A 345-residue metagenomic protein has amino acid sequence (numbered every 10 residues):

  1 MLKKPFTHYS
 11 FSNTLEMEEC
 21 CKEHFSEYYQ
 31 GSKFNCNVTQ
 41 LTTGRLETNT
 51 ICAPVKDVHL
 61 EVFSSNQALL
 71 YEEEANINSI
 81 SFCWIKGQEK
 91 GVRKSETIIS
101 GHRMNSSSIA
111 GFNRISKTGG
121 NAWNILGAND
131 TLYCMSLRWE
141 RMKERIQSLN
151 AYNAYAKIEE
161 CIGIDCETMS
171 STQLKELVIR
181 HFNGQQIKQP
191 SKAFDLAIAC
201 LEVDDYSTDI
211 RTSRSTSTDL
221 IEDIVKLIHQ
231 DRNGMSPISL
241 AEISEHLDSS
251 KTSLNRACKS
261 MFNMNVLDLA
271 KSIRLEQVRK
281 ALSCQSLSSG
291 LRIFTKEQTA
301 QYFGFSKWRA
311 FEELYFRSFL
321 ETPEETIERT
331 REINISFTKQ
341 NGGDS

Functional and structural regions predicted by a protein language model:
L2-T43, E89-N233, S239-A241, E245-K251 (+3 more regions): Alpha-helical bundle regulatory/interaction domains
R45, T50, V58-N76, G119: Conserved short histidine dyad/triad with adjacent acidic residue
I51-P54, E72-N76, C83, H102 (+1 more regions): Short, charge-rich binding segments
S65-I98, S107: Glycine- and acidic-residue-biased ligand/ion/polar-headgroup-sensing regions
C258, V266, A270, L314-Y315 (+1 more regions): DNA major-groove recognition helix of helix-turn-helix
